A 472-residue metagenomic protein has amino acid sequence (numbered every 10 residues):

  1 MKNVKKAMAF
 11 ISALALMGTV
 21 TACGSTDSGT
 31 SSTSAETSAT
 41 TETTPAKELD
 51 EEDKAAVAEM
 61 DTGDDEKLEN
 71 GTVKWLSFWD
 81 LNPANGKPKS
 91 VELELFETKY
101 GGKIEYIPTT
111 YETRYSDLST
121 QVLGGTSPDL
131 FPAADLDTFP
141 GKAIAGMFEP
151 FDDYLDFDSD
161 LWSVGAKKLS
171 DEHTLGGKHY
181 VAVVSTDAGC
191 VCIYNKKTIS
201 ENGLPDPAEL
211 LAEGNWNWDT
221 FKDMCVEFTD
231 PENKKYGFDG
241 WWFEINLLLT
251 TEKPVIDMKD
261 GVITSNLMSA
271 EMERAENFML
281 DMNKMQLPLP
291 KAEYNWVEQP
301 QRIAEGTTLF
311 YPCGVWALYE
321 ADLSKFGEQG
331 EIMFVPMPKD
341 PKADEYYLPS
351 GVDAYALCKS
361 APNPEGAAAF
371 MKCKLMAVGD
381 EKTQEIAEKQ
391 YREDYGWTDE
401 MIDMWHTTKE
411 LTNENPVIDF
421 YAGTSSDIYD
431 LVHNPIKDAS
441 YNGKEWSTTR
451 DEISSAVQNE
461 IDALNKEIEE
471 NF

Functional and structural regions predicted by a protein language model:
A9, C23-P140, P362, E381-K382 (+2 more regions): Conserved N-terminal structural module of periplasmic/extracytoplasmic solute-binding proteins
P45-E69, A134-G189, D219, V335: Hinge/lid segment of periplasmic solute-binding proteins
K74, T174-S185, C190-C192, S200 (+1 more regions): Extracytoplasmic/periplasmic solute-binding protein
E94-G165, E201-N202, R302, L309-F310 (+2 more regions): Extracytoplasmic "Venus flytrap"/periplasmic binding protein-like
D152-G165, L210-E213, P254-R274, S324-F326 (+1 more regions): Short, solvent-exposed loop/beta-turn-alpha elements that line the ligand-binding surface or hinge of extracytoplasmic
D223-C225, D260-E293: Glycine-centered hinge/linker elements that transmit conformational signals in sensory and ligand-binding systems
S324-Y391: Extracytoplasmic/periplasmic substrate-recognition and gating elements
P349, Q384, I402-F472: C-terminal capping/gating helix-and-loop segments adjacent to ligand/active sites or protein-protein/ligand interfaces
